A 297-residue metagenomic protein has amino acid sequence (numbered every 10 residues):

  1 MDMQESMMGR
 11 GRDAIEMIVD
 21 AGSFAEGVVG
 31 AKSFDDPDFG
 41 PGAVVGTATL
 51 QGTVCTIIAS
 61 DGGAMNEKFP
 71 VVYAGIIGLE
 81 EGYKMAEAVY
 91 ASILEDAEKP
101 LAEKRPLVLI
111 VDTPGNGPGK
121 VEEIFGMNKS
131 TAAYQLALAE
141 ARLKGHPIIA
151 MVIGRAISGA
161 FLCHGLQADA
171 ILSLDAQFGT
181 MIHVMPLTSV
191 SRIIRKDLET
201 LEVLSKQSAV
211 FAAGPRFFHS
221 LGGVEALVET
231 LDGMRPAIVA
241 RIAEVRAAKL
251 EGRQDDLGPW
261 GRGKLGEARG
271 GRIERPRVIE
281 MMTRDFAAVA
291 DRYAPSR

Functional and structural regions predicted by a protein language model:
M1-D35, V190, R195-R297: Amphipathic alpha-helical segments at domain termini/boundaries
M1-G22, E26-D38, V44-T56, S60-Y83: Conserved CoA-thioester-binding segment of acyl-CoA-metabolizing enzymes
G22, A88-A97, L138, I242-K249: Hydrophobic, Leu/Ile/Phe/Ala-enriched alpha-helical segments that form helix-helix packing faces
F34-D35, V45-T47, L94-K99, L138-A139 (+1 more regions): A generic local secondary-structure boundary/capping motif
D38-F39, L101: Face-selective signature of the C-terminal outer-membrane beta-barrel domain
G52-V54, A102-P106, K144-I148, Q167-A168: Short coil/turn connectors at secondary-structure junctions
T53-D61, M65-V72, E80-P118: A structural preference for short, pocket-lining loop segments at secondary-structure junctions
G115-A240, E244-A248: Conserved catalytic cores of soluble enzyme domains, especially glycine-rich substrate-binding beta-alpha loops
